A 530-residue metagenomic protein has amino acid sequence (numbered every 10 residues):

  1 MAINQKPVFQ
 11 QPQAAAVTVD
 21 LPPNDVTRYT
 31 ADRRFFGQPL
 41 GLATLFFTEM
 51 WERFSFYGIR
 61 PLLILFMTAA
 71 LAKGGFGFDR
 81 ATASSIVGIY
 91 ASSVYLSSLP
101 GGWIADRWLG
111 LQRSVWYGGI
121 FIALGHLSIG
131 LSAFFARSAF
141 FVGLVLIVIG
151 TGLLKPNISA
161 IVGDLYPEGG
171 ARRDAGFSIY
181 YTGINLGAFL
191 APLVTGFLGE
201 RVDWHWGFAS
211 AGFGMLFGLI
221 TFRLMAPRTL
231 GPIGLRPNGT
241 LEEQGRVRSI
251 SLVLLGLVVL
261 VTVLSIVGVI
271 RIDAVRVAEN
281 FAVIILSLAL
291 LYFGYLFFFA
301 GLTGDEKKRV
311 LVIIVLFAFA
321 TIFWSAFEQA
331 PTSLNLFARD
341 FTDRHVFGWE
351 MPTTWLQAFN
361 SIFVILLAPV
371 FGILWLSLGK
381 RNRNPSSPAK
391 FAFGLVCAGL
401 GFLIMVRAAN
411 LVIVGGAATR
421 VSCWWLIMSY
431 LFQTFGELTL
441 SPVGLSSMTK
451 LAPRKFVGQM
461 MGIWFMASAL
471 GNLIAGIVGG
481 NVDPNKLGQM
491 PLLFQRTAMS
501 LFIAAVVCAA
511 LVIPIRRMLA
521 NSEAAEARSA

Functional and structural regions predicted by a protein language model:
A2-Q38, E168, G196-N335, D340-H345 (+2 more regions): Intracellular loop-helix junctions on the cytosolic face of multi-pass helical membrane proteins
M50, G125, R137-L154, F317 (+1 more regions): Hydrophobic core of transmembrane alpha-helices in multi-pass small-molecule transporters, especially MFS/SLC-type
P61-T82, A330-L356: Short amphipathic helix-loop junctions that connect adjacent transmembrane helices in Major Facilitator Superfamily/SLC
S84-A105, K155, A358-F371: Central cavity-lining transmembrane alpha-helices of secondary-active solute carriers, predominantly the Major
S98-F134: Conserved MFS/SLC helix-loop-helix module at the cytosolic interface between two early adjacent transmembrane helices
R107-G119, G169, E306, S377-V396: Cytoplasmic membrane-interface "Motif A"-like loop-to-helix N-cap segments of 12-TM Major Facilitator Superfamily
I120-R137, F393-A418: C-terminal ends and interior cores of transmembrane alpha-helices in multi-pass membrane transporters/permeases
R172-P192, G199-E200, G207-G218, F222 (+2 more regions): Glycine-rich segments within core transmembrane alpha-helices of 12-TM secondary carriers
